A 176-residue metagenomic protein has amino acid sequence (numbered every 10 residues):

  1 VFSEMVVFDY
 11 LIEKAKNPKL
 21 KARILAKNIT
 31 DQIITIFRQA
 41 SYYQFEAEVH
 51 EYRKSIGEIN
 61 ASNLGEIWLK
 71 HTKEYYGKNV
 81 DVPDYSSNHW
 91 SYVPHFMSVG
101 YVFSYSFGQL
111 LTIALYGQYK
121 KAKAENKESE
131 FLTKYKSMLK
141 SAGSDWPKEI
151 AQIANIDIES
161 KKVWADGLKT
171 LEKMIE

Functional and structural regions predicted by a protein language model:
V1-K19, T35-Q39, Y43-E176: C-terminal, non-catalytic "cap/extension" segments appended to globular domains
A22-I29: Membrane-interface segments at loop-to-transmembrane junctions
Q32: Nucleic-acid substrate recognition interfaces
